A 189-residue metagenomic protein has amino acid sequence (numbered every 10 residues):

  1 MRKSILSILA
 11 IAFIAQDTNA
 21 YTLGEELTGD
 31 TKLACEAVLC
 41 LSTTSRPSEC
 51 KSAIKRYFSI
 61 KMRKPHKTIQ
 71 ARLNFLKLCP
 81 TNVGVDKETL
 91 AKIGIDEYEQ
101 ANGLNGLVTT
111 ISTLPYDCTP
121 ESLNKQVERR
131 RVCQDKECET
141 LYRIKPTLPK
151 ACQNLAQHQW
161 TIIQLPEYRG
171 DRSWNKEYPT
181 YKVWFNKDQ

Functional and structural regions predicted by a protein language model:
S4-I14: Sec-dependent N-terminal signal peptides
I14-T22: Sec/Tat signal peptide C-region and signal peptidase I cleavage site
Y21-G24, L90: Compositionally biased, intrinsically disordered low-complexity segments enriched in polar/Pro/Gly and often Gln
E26-R56: Short N-proximal segments of mature Sec-exported proteins
S52-N74: Active-site-surrounding "flap" and adjacent substrate/cofactor-binding loops of secreted or lumenal enzymes, prototyped
I69-D86: Alpha-helical ligand/cofactor-binding cores
T81-Q189: Low-complexity intrinsically disordered segments
